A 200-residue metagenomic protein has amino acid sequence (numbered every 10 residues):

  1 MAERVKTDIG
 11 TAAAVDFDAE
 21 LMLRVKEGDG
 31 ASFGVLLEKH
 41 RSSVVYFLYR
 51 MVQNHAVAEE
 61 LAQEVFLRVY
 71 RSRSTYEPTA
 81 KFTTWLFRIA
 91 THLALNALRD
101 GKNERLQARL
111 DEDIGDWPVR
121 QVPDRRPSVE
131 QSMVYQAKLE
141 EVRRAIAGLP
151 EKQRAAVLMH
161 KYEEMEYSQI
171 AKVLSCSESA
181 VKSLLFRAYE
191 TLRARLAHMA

Functional and structural regions predicted by a protein language model:
K6-A12, K26-V35, V45-E64, E178 (+1 more regions): Short, charged helix-capping/linker segments at alpha-helix termini
A14-V15, E104-S132: Internal acidic/polar
K26-E27, Q53-N54, E64-K81, D100-G101: Sigma70-family region 2
H40, L184-R187: Residues within the DNA-recognition helix of helix-turn-helix
Y46, E60-L67, A80-H92: Structural recognition of an alpha-helix C-terminal capping motif at a helix-to-coil junction
R71-P78, R88-R109, Y135: Arg/Lys-rich amphipathic alpha helix in sigma70-family domain 2
R99-K102, L149, R154, S168 (+1 more regions): Short, Lys/Arg-enriched C-terminal cap helix and immediately downstream tail that follows
E140-A180: Helix-turn-helix DNA-binding module
